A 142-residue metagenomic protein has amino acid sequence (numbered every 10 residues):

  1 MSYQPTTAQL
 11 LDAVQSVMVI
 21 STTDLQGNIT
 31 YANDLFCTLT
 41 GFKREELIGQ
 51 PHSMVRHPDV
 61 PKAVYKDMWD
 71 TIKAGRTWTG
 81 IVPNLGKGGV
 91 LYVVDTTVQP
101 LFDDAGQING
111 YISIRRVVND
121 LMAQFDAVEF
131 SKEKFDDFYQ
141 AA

Functional and structural regions predicted by a protein language model:
I20, I29-T30: Conserved hydrophobic beta-strand signature of PAS-family and PAS-like sensory domains
F36-L47: PAS/PAS-like sensory domain cap-loop motif
I48-D59: PAS-family sensory/regulatory domains
K62, T71-I81, D95: PAS/PAS-like sensory domains
P83-G88, F102-D103: PAS-family sensory domains
T96-V98, R115: Sensory-domain boundary capping and coupling elements
Q107-D120, Q124-E133: PAS-family sensory domains
